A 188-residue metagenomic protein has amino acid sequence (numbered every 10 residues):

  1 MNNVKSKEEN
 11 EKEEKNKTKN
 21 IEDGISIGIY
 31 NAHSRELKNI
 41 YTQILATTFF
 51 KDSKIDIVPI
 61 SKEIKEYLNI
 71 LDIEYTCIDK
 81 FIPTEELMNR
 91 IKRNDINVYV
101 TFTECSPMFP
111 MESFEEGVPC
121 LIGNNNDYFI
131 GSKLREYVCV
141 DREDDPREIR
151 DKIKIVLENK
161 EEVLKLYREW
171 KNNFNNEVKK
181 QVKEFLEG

Functional and structural regions predicted by a protein language model:
K17-K38, I44-F49, D56: Conserved donor-binding/catalytic core segment of Leloir-type glycosyltransferases
I64-P83, M88: Nucleotide-activated donor-binding/catalytic signature segment of Leloir-type glycosyltransferases, i.e., the conserved
M88, P110-E115, F129: Short alpha-helical segment that forms part of, or immediately flanks, the ligand-binding pocket in carbohydrate-active
M88-N94: Short alpha-helical donor nucleotide-sugar binding micro-motif in glycosyltransferases
T101-T103: Aromatic "clamp/platform" in nucleotide-sugar-dependent glycosyltransferases that forms part of the donor/acceptor
P119-N125: Short hydrophobic beta-strand element within catalytic cores of glycosyltransferases and related nucleotide-activated
F129-K154: Change "using UDP/GDP/dTDP sugars" to "using nucleotide sugars
E143-D144, L157-G188: A charged, aromatic-enriched C-terminal amphipathic alpha-helix characteristic of glycosyltransferases across folds
